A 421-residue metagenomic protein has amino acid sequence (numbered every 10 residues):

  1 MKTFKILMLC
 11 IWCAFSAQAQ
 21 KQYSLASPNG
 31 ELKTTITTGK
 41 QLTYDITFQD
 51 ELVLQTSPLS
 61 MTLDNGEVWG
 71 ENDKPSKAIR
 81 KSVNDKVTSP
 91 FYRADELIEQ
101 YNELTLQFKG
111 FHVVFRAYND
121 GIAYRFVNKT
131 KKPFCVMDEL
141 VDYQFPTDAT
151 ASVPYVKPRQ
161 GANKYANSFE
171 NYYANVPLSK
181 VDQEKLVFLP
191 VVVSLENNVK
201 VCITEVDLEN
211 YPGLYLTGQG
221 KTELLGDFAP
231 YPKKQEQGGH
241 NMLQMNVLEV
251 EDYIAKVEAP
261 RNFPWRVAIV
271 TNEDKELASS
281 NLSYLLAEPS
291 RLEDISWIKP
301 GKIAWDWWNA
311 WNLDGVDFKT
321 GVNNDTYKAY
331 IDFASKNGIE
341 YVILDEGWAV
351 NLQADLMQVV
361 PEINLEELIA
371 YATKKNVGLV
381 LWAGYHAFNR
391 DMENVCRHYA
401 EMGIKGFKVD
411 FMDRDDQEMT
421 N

Functional and structural regions predicted by a protein language model:
M1-Q22: Bacterial Sec-dependent N-terminal signal peptides
K21-L286: N-terminal accessory beta-strand-rich subdomains and adjacent acidic, glycine-rich linkers that precede catalytic cores
F126, A334, D410: Conserved, mostly hydrophobic/aromatic
I254, E258-F333, N337: An acidic-aromatic substrate-binding cleft motif
R266, W305, I343, G406-K408: Structured core elements
N337-I339, G403: Short loop/turn motifs at secondary-structure junctions
I339-D345: N-terminal carbohydrate-binding/catalytic regions of secreted carbohydrate-active enzymes
D345-N421: Aromatic- and carboxylate-enriched substrate-binding clefts and catalytic-loop regions of carbohydrate-active enzymes
